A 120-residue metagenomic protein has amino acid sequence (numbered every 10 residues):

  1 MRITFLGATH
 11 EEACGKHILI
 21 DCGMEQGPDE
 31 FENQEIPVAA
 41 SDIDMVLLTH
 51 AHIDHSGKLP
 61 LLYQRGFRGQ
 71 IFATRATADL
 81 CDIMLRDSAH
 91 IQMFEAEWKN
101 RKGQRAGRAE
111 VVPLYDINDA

Functional and structural regions predicted by a protein language model:
M1-R2, H17: Extreme N-terminal starter segment of soluble prokaryotic enzymes
I3-G7: Short, hydrophobic/glycine-enriched beta-strand segments
E11-G69, A73-T77, M84-A120: Pre-active-site segment of Zn-dependent metallo-hydrolases
